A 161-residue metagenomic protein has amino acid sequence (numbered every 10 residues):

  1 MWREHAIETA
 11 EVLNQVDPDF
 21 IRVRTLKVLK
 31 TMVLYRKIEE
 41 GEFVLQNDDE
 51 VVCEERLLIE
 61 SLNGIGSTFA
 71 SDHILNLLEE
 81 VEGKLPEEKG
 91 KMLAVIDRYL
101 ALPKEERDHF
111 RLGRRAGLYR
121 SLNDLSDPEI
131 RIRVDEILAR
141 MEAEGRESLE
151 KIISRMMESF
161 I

Functional and structural regions predicted by a protein language model:
M1-Q15, E79: Catalytic cores of alpha/beta
N14-F20, V28-V33, E39-I161: Auxiliary Fe-S-binding modules of radical SAM enzymes
R24: Conserved residues at the C-terminal ends of beta-strands
